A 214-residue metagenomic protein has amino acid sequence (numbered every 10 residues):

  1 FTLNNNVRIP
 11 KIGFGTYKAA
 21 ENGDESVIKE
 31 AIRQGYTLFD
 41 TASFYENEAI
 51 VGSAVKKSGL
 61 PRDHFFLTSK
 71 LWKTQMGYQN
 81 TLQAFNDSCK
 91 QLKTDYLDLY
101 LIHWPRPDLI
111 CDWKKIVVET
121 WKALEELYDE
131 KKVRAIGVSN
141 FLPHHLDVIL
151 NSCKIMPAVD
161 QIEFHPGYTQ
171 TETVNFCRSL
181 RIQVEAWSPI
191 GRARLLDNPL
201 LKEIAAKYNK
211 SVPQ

Functional and structural regions predicted by a protein language model:
F1-F65, E119: N-terminal binding-site loop/beta-alpha segment at the start of enzyme catalytic domains that lines or forms
L3-N4, E30-R33, G52-H64, N86-D95 (+2 more regions): Acidic (Asp/Glu)-rich catalytic clusters
F14, A31, F39, V51 (+9 more regions): Conserved, mostly hydrophobic/aromatic
A19-I32, G77-K93, H144-D147, Y168-Q170: Short, acidic/polar
A19-N22, T41-I50, T74-Q79, D108-L109 (+2 more regions): Acidic-and-aromatic substrate-binding clefts and catalytic sites of carbohydrate-active enzymes
R62-Q75, L99-P105, F164: A short, structured active-site edge motif that brings together acidic residues
T81-I102, E126-E130: CE4/NodB-like, metal-dependent polysaccharide N-deacetylase domain that modifies extracellular/periplasmic N-acetylated
R106-Q214: Beta/alpha (TIM)-barrel catalytic core signal, keyed to glycine-rich beta->alpha loops juxtaposed to Asp/Glu that bind
